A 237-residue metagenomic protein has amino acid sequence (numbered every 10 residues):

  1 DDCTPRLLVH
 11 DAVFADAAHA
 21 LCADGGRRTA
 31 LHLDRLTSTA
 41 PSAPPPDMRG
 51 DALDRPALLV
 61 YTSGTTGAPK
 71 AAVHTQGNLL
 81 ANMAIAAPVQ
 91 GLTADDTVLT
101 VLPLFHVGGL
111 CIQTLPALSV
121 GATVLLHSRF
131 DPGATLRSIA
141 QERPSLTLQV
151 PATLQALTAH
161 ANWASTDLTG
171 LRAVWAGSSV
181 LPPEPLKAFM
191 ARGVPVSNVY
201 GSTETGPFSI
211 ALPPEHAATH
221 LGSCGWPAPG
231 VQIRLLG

Functional and structural regions predicted by a protein language model:
D1-T39: Structural core segment of the AMP-binding/adenylate-forming
D1-V9, K70-V73, T100-V101, A122-R129 (+1 more regions): Short beta-strand->loop structural element characteristic of the AMP-binding/adenylate-forming
L8, P56, T62-T65, V98 (+6 more regions): Conserved S/T- and glycine-rich ATP-binding loop of Class I adenylate-forming
A43-Y61, A68, G91-T97: Conserved pre-ATP/AMP-binding loop-to-beta segment of ANL
M48-D51, G222-A228: Short Gly/Pro-enriched turn/cap motifs at secondary-structure boundaries
A57-A81: Conserved AMP-binding A3 loop
L80-T97, F105-L146, A156, H160: Conserved AMP-binding/adenylation subdomain of ANL enzymes
Q90, P144-Q149, T158-T219, Q232: Gly/Ser/Thr-rich phosphate-binding loop
